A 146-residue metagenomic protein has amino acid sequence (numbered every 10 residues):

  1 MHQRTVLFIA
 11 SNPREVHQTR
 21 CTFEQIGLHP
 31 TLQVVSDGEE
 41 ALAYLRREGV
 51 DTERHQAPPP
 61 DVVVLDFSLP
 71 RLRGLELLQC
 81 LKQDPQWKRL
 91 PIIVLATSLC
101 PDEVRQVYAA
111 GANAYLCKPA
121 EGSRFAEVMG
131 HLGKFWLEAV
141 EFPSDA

Functional and structural regions predicted by a protein language model:
Q3-E24, L32-Q33, V63: Conserved acidic segment of CheY-like receiver
H17, C21, E76, L99-A114: Alpha4 helix (beta4-alpha4-beta5 surface) of REC/receiver domains from two-component response regulators
V34, L69-L72: Residue-level signal for the "D+5" position in two-component response regulator receiver
V34-V62: Acidic, metal-coordinating helix/loop segments flanking the phosphotransfer/catalytic sites of two-component signaling
D37, R73-E76: Acidic catalytic/metal-coordinating carboxylates
E40, A120-L132, E141-D145: C-terminal output helix
L65-F67, A96: Active-site residues of response regulator receiver
L75-K88: Short amphipathic alpha-helix used as the core "switch/output" element in two-component signaling
